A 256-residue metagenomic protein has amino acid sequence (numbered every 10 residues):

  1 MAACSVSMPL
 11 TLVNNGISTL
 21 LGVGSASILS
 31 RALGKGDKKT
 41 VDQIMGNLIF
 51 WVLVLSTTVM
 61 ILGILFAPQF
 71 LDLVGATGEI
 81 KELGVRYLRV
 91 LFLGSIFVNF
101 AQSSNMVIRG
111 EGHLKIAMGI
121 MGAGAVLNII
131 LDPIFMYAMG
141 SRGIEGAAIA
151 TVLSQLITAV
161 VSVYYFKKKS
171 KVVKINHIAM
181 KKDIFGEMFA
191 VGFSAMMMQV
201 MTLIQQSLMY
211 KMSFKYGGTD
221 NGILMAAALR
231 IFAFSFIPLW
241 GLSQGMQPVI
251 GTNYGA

Functional and structural regions predicted by a protein language model:
M1, L114-M118, I144-A148, G222: Alpha-helical transmembrane segments and their helix-entry boundary regions
M1, L71-G78, I134-R142, V200-A228 (+2 more regions): Helix-terminus/linker motif at the lipid-water interface of multi-pass membrane proteins
A3-I61, V98-A117, M225-A256: Small-residue-rich hydrophobic transmembrane alpha-helices
M8-T11, L55, A123-N128, A150-T158 (+1 more regions): Transmembrane alpha-helical core residues of multi-pass small-molecule transporters, especially secondary transporters
G16, N128-P133, A159-V163, F234-I237: Hydrophobic transmembrane alpha-helices of multi-pass small-molecule transporters
L29-G94, M139-F193, I250-A256: Short alpha-helical transmembrane segments in multi-pass integral membrane proteins
G63, M106, D132, M136 (+2 more regions): Structural signal for membrane-spanning alpha-helices in multi-pass inner-membrane proteins, emphasizing helix cores
L88, F92, K115-G122, V161-Y164 (+3 more regions): Hydrophobic faces of transmembrane alpha-helices in multi-pass small-molecule transporters and flippases across diverse
